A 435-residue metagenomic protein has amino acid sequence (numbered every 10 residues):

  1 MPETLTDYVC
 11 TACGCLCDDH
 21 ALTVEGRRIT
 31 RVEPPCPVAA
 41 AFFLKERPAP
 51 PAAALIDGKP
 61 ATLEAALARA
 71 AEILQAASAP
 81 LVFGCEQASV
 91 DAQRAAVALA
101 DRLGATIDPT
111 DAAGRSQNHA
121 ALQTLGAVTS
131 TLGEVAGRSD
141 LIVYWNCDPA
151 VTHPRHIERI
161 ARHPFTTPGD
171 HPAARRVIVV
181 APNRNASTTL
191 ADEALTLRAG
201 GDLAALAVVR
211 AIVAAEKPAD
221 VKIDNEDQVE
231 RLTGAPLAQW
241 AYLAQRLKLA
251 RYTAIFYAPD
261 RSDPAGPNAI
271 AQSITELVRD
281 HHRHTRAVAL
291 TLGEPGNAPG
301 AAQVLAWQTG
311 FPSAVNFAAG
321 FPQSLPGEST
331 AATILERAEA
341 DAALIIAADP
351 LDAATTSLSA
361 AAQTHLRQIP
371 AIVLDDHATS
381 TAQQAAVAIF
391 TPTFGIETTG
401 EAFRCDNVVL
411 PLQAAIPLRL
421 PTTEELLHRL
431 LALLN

Functional and structural regions predicted by a protein language model:
M1-I212, P259-D260, A432-N435: N-terminal export/assembly segments and adjacent metallocofactor-ligating motifs of anaerobic energy-metabolism
D7-D19, D263, L292-G310: N-terminal, charge-rich interaction modules
A76, A105, R283-A287, Q368: Short, well-ordered coil loops that connect the C-terminus of an alpha-helix to the N-terminus of a beta-strand
H119-H282, T309-N435: Non-catalytic alpha/beta scaffold blocks inside enzyme catalytic domains
H282, R286-A298, D376-A378: Short, flexible loop segments at boundaries between secondary-structure elements
